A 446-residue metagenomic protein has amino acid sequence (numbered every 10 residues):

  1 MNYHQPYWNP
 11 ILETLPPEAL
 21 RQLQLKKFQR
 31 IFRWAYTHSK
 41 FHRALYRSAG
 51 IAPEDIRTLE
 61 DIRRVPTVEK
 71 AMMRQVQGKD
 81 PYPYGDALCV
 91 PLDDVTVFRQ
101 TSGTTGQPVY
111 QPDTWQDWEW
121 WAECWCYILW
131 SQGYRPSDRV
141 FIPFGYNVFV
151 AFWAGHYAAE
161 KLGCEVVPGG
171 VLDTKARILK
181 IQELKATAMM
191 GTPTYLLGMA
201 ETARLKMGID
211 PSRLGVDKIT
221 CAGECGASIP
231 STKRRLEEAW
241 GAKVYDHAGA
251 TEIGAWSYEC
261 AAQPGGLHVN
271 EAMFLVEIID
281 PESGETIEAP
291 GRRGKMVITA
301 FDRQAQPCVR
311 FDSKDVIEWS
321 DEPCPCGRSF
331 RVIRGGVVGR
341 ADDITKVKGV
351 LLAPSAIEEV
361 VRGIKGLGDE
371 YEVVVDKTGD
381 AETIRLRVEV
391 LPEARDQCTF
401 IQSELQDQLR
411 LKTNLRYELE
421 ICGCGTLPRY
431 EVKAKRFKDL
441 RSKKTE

Functional and structural regions predicted by a protein language model:
M1-Q100, G106-E123, Y127-S131, K233 (+4 more regions): Nucleotide 5′-phosphate-binding alpha/beta core
A35, T101-T104, V140, M189 (+1 more regions): Conserved S/T- and glycine-rich ATP-binding loop of Class I adenylate-forming
W115-I128, R139-G198: AMP-binding/adenylate-forming
Y134-D138: Short helix-loop-beta connector
R139, K206-A227: Conserved helix-loop-beta element of the AMP-binding
M189, V297, F301-L415, V432: AMP-binding/adenylate-forming catalytic core of the ANL superfamily
L196-G215, R234-E238: Adenylate-forming
C221, G226-S228, T232-P323: Conserved AMP-binding/adenylate-forming
